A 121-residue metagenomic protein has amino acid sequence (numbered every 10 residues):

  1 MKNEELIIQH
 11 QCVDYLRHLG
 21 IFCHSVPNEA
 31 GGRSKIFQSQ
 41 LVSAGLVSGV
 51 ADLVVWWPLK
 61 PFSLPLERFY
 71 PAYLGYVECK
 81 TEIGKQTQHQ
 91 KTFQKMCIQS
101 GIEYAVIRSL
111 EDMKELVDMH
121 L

Functional and structural regions predicted by a protein language model:
M1-L121: Catalytic phosphate/metal-binding cores of nucleic-acid and nucleotide-processing enzymes, i.e., regions that mediate
